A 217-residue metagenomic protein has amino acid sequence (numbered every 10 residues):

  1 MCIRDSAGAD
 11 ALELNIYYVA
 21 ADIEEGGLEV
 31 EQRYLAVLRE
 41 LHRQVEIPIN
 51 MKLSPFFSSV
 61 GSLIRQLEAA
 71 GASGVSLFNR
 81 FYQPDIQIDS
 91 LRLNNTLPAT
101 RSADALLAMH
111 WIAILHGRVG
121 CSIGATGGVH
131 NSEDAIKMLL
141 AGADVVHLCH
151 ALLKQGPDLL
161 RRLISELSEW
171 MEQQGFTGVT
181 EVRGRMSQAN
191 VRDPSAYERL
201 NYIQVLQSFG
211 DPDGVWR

Functional and structural regions predicted by a protein language model:
R4-A125, H130-V146, V205-V215: Alpha/beta enzyme core
E31, E68, D158, V191-P194: Residue-level signature of transmembrane alpha-helix interfaces in integral membrane proteins
Y82, G127-N131, L152, G178-E181 (+1 more regions): Short, flexible micro-motifs
I86-R101, L153-F176: C-terminal helical cap(s) of enzyme catalytic domains, especially alpha/beta-barrels
A105, A113, S165-R217: Extended, intrinsically disordered, low-complexity segments
S132-D134, K154-P157, V191-R192: Short active-site-adjacent structural elements
